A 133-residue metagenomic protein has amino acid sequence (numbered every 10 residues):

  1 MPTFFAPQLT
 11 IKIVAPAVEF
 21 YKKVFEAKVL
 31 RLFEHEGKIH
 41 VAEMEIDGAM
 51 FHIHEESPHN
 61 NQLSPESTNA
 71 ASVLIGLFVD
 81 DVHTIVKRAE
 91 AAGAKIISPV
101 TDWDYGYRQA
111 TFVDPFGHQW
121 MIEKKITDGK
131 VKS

Functional and structural regions predicted by a protein language model:
M1-Q8, E19, F25-V113, E123-S133: Vicinal oxygen chelate
I11-I13: Conserved beta-strand-loop-alpha-helix junction that forms the acyl-donor binding cleft
F116: C-terminal catalytic core of tyrosine-transesterase DNA break-rejoin enzymes
